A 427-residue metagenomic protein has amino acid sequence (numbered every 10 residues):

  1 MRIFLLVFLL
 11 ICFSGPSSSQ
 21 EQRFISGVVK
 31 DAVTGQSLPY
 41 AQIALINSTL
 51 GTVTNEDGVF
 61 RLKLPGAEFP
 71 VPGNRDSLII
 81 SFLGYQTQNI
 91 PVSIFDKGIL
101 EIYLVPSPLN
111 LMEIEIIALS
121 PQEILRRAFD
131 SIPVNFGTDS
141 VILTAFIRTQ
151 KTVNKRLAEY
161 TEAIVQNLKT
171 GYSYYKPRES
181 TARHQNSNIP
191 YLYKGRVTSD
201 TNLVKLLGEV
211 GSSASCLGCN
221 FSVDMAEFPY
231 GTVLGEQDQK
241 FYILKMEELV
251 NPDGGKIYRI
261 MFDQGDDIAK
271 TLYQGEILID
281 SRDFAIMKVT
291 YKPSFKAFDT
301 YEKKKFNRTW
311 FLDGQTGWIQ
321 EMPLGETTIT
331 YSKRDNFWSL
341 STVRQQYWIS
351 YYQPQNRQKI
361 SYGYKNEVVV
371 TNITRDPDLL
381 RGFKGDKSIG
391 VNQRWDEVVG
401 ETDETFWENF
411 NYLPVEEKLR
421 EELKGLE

Functional and structural regions predicted by a protein language model:
F13-F24, D224: Beta-strand-rich domain onsets/edges
R23-I25, A32-N47: Short, ordered, surface-exposed loop/turn motifs in non-cytosolic proteins
I25-D31, G58, I102, I114: A short, amphipathic beta-strand motif
T34, R61-N74: Short Pro-Gly-centered beta-turn/loop motif in secreted/extracellular proteins
T49-K63: Short, acidic Ser/Thr/Gly-rich low-complexity loop/linker segments typical of extracellular and cell-surface proteins
R75-I90: A short, solvent-exposed loop/turn motif at the edges and junctions of modular extracellular/periplasmic domains
E101-F241, D253-G255, R308-E427: Surface-exposed, low-complexity/disordered segments and acidic/polar micro-motifs at processing/linker regions
V134, D139, S222-V223, F228-S281 (+1 more regions): Extended beta-strand-rich segments in extracellular/periplasmic secretory proteins, especially within noncatalytic
